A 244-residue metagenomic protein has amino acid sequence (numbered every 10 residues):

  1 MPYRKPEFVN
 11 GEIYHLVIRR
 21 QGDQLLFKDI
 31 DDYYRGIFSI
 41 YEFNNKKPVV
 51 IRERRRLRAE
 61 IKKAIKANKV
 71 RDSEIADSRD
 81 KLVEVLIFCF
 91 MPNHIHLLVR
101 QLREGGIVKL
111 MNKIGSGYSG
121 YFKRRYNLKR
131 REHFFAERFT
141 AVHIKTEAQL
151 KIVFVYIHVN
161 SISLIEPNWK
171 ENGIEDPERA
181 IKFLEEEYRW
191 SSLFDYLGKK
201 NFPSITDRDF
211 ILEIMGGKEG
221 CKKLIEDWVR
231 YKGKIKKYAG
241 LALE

Functional and structural regions predicted by a protein language model:
M1-I205, F210-E244: Short catalytic/metal-binding and nucleic-acid-binding patches
